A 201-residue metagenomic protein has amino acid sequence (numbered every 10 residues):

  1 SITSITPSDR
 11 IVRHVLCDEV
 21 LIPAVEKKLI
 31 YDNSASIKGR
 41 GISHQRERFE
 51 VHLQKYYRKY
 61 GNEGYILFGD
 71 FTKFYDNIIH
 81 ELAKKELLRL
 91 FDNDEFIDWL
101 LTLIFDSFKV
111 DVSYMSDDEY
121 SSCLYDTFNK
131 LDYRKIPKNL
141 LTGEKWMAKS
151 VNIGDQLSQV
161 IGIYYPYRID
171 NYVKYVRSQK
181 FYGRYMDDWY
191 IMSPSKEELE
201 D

Functional and structural regions predicted by a protein language model:
S1-I5, E50-R58, S178: Catalytic micro-motifs at enzyme active sites that drive phosphoryl/nucleotidyl and oxygen chemistry
I2-I11, E95: Structural motif
S4, S8, G41, Y75 (+1 more regions): Catalytic cores of large soluble enzymes that bind and process phosphate-bearing ligands
I5-D9, L16, D155, Q159: Aromatic-acidic/polar surface patches that form glycan- and anion
R13, I42-Q45, S158, G162: Phosphate/oxyanion-binding active-site loops and adjacent basic polyanion-contact surfaces
R13-D18, I163, Y167: Short, hydrophobic alpha-helix immediately C-terminal to the catalytic nucleophile
C17-I79: Active-site-proximal segment of RNA-dependent polymerases
K59-M186, Y190-E200: Conserved polymerase palm-domain catalytic core
